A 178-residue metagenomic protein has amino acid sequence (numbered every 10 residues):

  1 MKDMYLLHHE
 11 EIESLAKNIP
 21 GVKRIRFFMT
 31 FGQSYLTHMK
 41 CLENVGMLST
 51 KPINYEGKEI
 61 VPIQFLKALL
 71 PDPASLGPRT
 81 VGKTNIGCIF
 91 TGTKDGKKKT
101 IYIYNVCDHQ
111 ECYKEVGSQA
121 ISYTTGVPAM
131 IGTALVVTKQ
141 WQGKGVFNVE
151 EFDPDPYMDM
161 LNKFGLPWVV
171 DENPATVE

Functional and structural regions predicted by a protein language model:
M1-E178: C-terminal catalytic/substrate-binding lobe primarily of soluble NAD(P)-dependent oxidoreductases
